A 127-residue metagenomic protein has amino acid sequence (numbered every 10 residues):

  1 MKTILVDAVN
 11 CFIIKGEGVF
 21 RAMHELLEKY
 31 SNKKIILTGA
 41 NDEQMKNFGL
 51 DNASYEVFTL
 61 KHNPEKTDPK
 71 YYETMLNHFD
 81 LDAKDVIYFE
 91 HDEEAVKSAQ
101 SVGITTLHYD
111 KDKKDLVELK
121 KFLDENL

Functional and structural regions predicted by a protein language model:
M1-L5, D85, E125-N126: Non-catalytic pre-domain segments flanking phosphatase-related domains
I4-D7, C11-I13, E17-G18, M23-G49 (+1 more regions): Substrate-recognition element of Asp-dependent hydrolases with the DxDx(T/V) motif
V19-M23, D68, D92: Amphipathic coiled-coil/heptad-repeat helices and related helical stalk/stem segments that mediate oligomerization
Y30, D51-A53, V102-I104: Short, structured coil segments at secondary-structure junctions
I36, V57, T106-H108: Conserved beta-strand scaffold positions in the cores of enzyme catalytic domains, especially in NTP/NDP-utilizing
D42-K84: Substrate-recognition "cap/lid" segment bordering the active-site pocket of phosphatases
E73-H78, E118-L127: Short amphipathic alpha-helix with an adjacent loop that forms part of the alpha/beta core around
I87-K120: Acidic, Mg2+-coordinating phosphoryl-transfer loop and its flanking beta/alpha structural elements, shared across
